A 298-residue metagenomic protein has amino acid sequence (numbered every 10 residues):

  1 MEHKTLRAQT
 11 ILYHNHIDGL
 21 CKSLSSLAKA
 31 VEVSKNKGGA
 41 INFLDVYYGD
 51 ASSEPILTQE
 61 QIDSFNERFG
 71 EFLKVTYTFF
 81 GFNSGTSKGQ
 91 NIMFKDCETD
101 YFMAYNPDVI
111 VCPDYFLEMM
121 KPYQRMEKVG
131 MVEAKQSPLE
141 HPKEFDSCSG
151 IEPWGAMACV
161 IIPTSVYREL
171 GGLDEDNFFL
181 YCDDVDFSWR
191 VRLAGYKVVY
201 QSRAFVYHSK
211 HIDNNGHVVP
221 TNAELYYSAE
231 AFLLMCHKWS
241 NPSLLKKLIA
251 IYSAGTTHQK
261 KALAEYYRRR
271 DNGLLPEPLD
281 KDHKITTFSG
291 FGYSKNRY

Functional and structural regions predicted by a protein language model:
M1-I41: N-proximal low-complexity "stem/linker" segments adjacent to membrane-targeting elements
A28-T78: Acidic donor-binding segment of Leloir-type glycosyltransferases
F79-C97: Glycine-rich, basic loop-to-helix element that forms the pyrophosphate-binding segment of sugar-nucleotide handling
F102: Short aromatic/hydrophobic "clamp" motif used to bind/position activated sugar donors
V109-D146: Conserved donor NDP-sugar-binding/catalytic core segment of glycosyltransferases
K143-I162, V185, G216: A recurrent flexible, glycine/aromatic-enriched loop bordering the glycosyltransferase active site that acts as
V160, V166-G171, N177-F205: A short, conserved alpha-helix in the catalytic core of glycosyltransferases
Y226-Y227, P242-Y298: Non-catalytic, C-terminal membrane-associated alpha-helical segments of glycosyltransferases
